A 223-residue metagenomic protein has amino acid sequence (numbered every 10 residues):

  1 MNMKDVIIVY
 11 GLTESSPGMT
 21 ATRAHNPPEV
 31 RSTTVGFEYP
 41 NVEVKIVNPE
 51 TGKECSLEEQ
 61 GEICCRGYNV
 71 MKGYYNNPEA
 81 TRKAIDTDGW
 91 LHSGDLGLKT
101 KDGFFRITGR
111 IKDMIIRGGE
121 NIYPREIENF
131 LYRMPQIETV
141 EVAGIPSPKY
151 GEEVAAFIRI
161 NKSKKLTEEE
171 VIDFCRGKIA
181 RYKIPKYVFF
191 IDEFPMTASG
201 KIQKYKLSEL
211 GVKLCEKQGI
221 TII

Functional and structural regions predicted by a protein language model:
M1-V30, E43: Gly/Ser/Thr-rich phosphate-binding loop
I8, V142, F189-F190, I222: Hydrophobic/anchoring residues in structured secondary elements
G11, G36, D95, G119: Active-site glycine-centered loops adjacent to acidic/histidine catalytic or metal-binding residues that shape
F37-N41, K53-A84, E120-I122: Conserved ATP/PPi-binding loop(s) of AMP-dependent carboxylate-activating enzymes
Y39-V42, I137, P185: Core-facing hydrophobic residues within beta-strands of well-ordered domains
G67, K72-G73, K83, L96-K183 (+3 more regions): AMP-binding/adenylate-forming catalytic core of the ANL superfamily
L210-I223: Acidic/polar alpha-helix N-cap and adjacent early helical turns within long charge-rich amphipathic helices/linkers
